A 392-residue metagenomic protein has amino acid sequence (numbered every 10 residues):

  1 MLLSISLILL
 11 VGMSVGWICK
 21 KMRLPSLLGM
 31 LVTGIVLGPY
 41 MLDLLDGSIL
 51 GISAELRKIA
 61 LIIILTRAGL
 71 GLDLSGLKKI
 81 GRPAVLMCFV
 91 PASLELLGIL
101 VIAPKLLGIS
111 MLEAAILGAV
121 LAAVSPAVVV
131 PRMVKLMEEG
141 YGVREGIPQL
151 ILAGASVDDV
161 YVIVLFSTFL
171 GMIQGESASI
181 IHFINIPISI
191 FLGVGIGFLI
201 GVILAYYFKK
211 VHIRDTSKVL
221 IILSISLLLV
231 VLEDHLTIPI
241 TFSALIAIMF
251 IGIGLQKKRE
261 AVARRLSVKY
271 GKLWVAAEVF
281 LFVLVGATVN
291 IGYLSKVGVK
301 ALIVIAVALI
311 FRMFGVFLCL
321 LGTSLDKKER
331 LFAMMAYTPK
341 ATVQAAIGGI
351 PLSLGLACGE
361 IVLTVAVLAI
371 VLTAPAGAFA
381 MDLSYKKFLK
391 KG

Functional and structural regions predicted by a protein language model:
M1-G392: Transmembrane helical cores of multi-pass secondary ion antiporters/exchangers
